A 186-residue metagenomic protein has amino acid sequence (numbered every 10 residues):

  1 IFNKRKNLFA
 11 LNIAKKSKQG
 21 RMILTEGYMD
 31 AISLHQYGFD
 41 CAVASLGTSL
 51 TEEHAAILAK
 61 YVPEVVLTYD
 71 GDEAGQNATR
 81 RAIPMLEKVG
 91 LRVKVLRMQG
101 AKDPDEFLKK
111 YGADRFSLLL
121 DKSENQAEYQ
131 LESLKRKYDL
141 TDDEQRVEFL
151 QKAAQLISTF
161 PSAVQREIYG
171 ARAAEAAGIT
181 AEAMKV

Functional and structural regions predicted by a protein language model:
I1-Y61, V65, A78-T79: Phosphate-handling DNA/RNA-contact segment within nucleic-acid enzymes
K15-M22, T51-V65, Y69-V186: A charged alpha-helical hairpin associated with nucleic-acid processing machineries
